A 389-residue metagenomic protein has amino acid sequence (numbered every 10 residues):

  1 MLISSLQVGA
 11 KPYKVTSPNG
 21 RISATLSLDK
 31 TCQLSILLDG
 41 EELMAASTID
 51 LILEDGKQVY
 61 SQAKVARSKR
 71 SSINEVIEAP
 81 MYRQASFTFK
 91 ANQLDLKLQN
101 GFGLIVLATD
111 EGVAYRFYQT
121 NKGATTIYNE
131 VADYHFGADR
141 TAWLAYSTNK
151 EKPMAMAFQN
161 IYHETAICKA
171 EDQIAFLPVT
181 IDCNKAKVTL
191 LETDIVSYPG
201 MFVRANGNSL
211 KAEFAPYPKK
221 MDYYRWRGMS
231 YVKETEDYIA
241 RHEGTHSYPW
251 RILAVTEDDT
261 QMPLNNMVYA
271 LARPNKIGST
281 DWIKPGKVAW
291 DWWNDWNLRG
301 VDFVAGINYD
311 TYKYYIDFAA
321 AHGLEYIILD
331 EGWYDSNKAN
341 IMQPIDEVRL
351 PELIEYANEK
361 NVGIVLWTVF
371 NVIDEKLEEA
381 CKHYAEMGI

Functional and structural regions predicted by a protein language model:
M1-P12: Bacterial Sec-dependent N-terminal signal peptides
S5-L6, P18, E359: Compositionally biased regions
K11-A270, N275: N-terminal accessory beta-strand-rich subdomains and adjacent acidic, glycine-rich linkers that precede catalytic cores
T141, Y224, Y248, T280 (+3 more regions): Short, low-complexity intrinsically disordered segments
I239, E243-F318, H322: An acidic-aromatic substrate-binding cleft motif
P285-I389: Substrate-binding cleft of carbohydrate-active enzyme catalytic domains
